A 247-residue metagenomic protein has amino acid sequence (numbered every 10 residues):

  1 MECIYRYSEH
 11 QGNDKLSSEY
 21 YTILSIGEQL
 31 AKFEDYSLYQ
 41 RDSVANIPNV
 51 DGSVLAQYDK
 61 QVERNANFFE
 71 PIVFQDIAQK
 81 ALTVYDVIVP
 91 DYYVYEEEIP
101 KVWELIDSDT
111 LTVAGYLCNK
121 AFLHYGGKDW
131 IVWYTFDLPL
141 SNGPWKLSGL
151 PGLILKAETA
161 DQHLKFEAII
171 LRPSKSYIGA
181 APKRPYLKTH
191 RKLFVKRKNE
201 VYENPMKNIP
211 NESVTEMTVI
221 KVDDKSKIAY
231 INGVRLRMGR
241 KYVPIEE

Functional and structural regions predicted by a protein language model:
M1-V102, S108-T110, L117, H163-E247: Extracellular or lumenal secretory-pathway regions
A56-Q57, G115-L117, L140, P151: A near-ubiquitous, low-amplitude feature marking generic local secondary-structure context
K101-L105, W130-W133: Tryptophan-centered motif/residue detector
I106-V113, N142-P144: Short helix-to-loop capping/linker segments positioned immediately adjacent to catalytic or ligand/cofactor-binding
V113-A114, Y125: Structural motif
A121-K183: Gly/Pro-enriched, hydrophobic low-complexity segments that function as extracytoplasmic propeptides/linkers
